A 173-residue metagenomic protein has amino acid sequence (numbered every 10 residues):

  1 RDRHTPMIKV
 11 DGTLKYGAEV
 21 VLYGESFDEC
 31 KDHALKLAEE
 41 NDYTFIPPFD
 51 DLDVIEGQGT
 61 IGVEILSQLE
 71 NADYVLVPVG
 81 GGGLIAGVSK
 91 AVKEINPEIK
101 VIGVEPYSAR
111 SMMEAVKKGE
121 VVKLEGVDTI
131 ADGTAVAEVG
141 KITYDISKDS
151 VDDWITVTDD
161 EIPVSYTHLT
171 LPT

Functional and structural regions predicted by a protein language model:
R1-D2, P78, P172: Short, proline-centered helix/strand-breaking motifs
R1-L37, S111-L124, T143: Active-site-proximal loop->helix
Y16-G17, N41, S150: Short, structured coil segments at secondary-structure junctions
L22-Y23, F45-P48, V77, G103-V104 (+1 more regions): General beta-strand structural signal in soluble alpha/beta enzymes
K36-A38, I65-L66: N-terminal small/polar loop signature for handling phosphorylated ligands or for N-terminal nucleophile
D50-S150: Glycine-rich phosphate/pyrophosphate-binding loop at beta-loop-alpha junctions
P163-S165: Acidic, proline/serine/threonine- and glycine-rich low-complexity intrinsically disordered segments
T167-T173: Conserved small/polar residues in nucleotide/adenosyl-binding loops
